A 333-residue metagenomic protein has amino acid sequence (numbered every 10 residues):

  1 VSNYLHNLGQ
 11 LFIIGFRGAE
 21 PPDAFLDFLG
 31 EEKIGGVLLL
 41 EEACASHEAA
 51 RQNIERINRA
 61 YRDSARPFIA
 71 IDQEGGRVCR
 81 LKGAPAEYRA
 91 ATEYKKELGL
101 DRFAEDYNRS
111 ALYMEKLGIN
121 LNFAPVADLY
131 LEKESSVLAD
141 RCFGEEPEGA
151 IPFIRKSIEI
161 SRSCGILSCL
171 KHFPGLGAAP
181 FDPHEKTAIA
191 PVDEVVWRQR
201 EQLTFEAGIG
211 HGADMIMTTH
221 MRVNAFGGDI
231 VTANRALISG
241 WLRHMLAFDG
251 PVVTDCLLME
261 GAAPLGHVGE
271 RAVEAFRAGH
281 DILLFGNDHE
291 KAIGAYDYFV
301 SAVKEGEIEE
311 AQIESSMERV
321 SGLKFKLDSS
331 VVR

Functional and structural regions predicted by a protein language model:
V1-E20, E74, D255: Boundary/entry segment of secreted carbohydrate-active catalytic domains
G15, P21, A43-R62, R77-C79 (+2 more regions): Second-shell residues forming the walls of enzyme active-site clefts
D27-L40, N108-L121: Catalytic domains of carbohydrate-active enzymes, especially glycoside hydrolases
L39-A43, T92-F103, A139-E146, P191 (+1 more regions): Second-shell loop/turn segments in exported
A45-N53, K95-L112, E145-F153, V195-Q199: Glycine-rich anion/phosphate-binding loops
A60-L81, R102: Active-site cofactor/substrate anionic-group-binding motifs, chiefly glycine- and Lys/Arg-rich phosphate-binding loops
L121-E145, S168, H172-P191: Short glycine/serine-rich loop/turn segments
S301-V332: Mid-to-C-terminal alpha-helical segments outside catalytic/metal-binding sites
